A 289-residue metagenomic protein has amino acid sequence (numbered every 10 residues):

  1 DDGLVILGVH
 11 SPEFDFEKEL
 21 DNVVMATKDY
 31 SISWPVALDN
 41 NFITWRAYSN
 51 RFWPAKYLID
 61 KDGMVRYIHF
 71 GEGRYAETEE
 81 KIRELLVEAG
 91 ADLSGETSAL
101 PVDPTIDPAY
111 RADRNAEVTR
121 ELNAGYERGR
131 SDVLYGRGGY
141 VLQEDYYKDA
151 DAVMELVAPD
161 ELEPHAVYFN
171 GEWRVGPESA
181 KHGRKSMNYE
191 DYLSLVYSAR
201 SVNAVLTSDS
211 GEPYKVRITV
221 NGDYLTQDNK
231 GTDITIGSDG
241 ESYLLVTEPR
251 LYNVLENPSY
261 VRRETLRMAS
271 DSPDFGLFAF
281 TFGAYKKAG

Functional and structural regions predicted by a protein language model:
D1-D29, N40-T44, V216: Structural microenvironment flanking redox-active thiols in thiol-disulfide oxidoreductases
I6-V9, V23, I59, V65 (+2 more regions): Hydrophobic aliphatic residue packing
S11, D60, A284: Residues that line or immediately flank small-molecule/substrate-binding pockets and catalytic motifs
P12, G71-R74, P273: Short beta->alpha junction loops/turns
K28-S33, L38-K81, L255-P258: Thiol/disulfide oxidoreductase modules built on the thioredoxin-like
A76-G289: Non-globular targeting/processing and membrane-anchoring segments
